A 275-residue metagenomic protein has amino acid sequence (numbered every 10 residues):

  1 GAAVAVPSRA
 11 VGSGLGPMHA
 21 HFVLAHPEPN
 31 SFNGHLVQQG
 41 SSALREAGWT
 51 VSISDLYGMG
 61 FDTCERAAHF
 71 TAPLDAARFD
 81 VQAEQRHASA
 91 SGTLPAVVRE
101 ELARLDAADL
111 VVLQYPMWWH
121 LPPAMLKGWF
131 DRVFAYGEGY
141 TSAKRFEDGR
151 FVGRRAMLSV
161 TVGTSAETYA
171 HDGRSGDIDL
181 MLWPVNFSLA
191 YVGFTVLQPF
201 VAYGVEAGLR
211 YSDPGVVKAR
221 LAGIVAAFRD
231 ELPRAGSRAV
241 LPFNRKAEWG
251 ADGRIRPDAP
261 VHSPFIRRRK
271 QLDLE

Functional and structural regions predicted by a protein language model:
G1-P17: Short, Lys/Arg-enriched N-terminal segments with co-localized hydrophobic residues within the first ~10-30 amino acids
G14-E138, A222-E275: N-terminal beta1-alpha1-beta2 submodule of the flavodoxin-like/Rossmannoid cofactor-binding fold
V51, V196-L197: Hydrophobic anchor at the start of a short beta-strand that flanks the dinucleotide cofactor-binding loop
M59-D62, V205-L209: A short acidic, often aromatic-flanked loop/helix-cap motif at beta-alpha or helix-coil junctions that lines enzyme
Y140-T195: Short, glycine-/small-residue-rich phosphate/pyrophosphate-handling segment
E167-G176, R210-L232: Short, electropositive alpha-helical surface patch
A190, V205, D230: CN hydrolase (nitrilase-like) catalytic-core segments centered on the catalytic cysteine and neighboring Lys/Glu
P199-A202: Beta-strand-loop-alpha "switch" segments that mediate conformational coupling across diverse proteins
